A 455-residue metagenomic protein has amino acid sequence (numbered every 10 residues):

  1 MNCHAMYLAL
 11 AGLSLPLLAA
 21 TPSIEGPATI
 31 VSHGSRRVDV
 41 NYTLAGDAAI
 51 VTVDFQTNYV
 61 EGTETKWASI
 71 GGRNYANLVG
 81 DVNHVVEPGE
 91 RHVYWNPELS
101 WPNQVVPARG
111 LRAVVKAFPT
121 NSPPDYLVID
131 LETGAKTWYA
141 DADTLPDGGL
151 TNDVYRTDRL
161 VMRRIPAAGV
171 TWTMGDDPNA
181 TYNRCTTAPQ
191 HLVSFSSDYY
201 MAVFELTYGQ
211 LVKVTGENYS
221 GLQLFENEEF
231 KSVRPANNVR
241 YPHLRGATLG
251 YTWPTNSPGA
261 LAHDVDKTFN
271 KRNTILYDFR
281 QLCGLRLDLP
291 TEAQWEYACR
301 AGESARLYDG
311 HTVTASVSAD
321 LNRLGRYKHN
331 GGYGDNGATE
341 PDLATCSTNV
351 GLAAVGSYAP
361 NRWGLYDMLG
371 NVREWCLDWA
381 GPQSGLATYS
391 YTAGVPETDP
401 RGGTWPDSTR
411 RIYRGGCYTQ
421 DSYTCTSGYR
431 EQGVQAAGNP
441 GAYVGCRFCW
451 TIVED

Functional and structural regions predicted by a protein language model:
M1-L8: Bacterial N-terminal signal peptides that target proteins for export
A11-A19: Hydrophobic h-region of N-terminal signal peptides that target proteins for export in Gram-negative bacteria
A20-S122: Long, compositionally biased, intrinsically disordered segments
A20-T21, I50-D54, N58, G110-E217 (+10 more regions): Short, compositionally biased
Y42-G46, V203-E205, D367: Non-cytosolic beta-sheet module surface loops
D153, Q190-H191, A344-T345, V355-G356 (+1 more regions): Short Gly/Pro-enriched turn/cap motifs at secondary-structure boundaries
P178, P242-S427: Functional-site microenvironments in short loops/helix caps that host divalent-cation chemistry
P400-W405, E431-P440: Short proline/glycine-enriched turn/loop segments at secondary-structure junctions
